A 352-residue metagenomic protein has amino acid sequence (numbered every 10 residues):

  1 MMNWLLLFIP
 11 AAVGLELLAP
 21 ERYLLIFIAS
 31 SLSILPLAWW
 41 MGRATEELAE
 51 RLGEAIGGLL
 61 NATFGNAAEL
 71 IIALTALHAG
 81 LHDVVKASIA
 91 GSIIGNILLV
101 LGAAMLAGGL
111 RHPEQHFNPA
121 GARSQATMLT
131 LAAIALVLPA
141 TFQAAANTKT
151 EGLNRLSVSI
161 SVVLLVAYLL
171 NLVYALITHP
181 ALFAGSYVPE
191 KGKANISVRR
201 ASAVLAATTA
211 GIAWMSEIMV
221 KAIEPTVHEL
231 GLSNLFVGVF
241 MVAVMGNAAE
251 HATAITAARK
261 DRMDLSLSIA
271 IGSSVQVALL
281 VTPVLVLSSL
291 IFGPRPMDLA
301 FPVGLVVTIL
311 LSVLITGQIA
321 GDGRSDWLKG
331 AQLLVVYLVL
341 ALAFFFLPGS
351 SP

Functional and structural regions predicted by a protein language model:
M1-P352: Hydrophobic alpha-helical segments, chiefly the membrane-spanning helices and signal/signal-anchor peptides
